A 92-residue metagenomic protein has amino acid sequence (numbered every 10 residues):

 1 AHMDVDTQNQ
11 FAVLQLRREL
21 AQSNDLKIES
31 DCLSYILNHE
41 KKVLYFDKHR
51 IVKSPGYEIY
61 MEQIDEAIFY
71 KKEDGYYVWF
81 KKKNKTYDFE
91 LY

Functional and structural regions predicted by a protein language model:
A1-K27: Membrane-proximal N-terminal amphipathic helix
R17-R18, R50-K53, K82: Arginine residue identity/basic-tract feature
S23-Y76: Type IV pilin-like appendage domain
Y77-N84: Short, exposed beta-strand-loop hairpins at the edges of beta-sheets in extracellular/periplasmic proteins
K85-Y92: Edge beta-strands of extracellular beta-sandwich domains
